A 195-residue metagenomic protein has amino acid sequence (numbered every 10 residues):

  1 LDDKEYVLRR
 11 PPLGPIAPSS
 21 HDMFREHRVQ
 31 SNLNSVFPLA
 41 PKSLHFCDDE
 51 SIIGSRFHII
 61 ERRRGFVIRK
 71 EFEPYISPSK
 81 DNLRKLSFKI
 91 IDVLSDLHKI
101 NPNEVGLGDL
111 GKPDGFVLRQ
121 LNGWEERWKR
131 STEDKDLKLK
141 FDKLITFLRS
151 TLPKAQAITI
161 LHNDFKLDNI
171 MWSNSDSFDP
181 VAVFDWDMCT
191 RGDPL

Functional and structural regions predicted by a protein language model:
L1-L144, S150-I160, N174-F178: ATP-binding pocket architecture of kinase catalytic cores
S20, L167-D168: Alpha-helical structural signal
L39-S43, L167, P194: Proline-centered helix-kink/hinge sites
T159-I160, K166, S173-L195: Active-site Asp-x-Gly
